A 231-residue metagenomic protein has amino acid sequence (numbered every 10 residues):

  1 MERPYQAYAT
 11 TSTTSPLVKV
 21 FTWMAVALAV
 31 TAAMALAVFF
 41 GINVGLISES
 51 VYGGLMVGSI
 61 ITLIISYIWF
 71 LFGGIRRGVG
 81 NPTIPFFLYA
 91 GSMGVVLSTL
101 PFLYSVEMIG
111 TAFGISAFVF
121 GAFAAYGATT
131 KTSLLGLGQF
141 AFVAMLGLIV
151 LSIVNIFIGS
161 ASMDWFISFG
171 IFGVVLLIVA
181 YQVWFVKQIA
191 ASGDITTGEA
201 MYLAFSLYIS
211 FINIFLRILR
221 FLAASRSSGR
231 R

Functional and structural regions predicted by a protein language model:
M1-R231: A hydrophobic alpha-helical transmembrane-helix feature that marks the membrane cores and membrane-interface segments
